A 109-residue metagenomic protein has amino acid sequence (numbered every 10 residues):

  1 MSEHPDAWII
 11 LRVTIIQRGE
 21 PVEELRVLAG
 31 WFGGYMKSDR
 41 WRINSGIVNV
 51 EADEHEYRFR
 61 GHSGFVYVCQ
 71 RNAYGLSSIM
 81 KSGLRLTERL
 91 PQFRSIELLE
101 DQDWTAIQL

Functional and structural regions predicted by a protein language model:
M1-R58, H62-L109: Cysteine-centric segments in proteins
